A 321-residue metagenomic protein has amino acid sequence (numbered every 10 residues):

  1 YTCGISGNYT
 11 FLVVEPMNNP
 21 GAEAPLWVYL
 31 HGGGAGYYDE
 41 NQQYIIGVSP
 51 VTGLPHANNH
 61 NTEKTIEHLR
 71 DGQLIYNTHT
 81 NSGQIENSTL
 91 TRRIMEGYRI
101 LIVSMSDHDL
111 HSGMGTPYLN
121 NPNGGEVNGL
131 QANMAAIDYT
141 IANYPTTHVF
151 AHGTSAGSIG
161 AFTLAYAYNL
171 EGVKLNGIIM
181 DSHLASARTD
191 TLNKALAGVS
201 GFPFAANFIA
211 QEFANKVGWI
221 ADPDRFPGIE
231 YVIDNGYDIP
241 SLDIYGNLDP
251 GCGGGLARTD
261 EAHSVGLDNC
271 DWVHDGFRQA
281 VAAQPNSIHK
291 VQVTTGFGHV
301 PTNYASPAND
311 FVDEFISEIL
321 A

Functional and structural regions predicted by a protein language model:
Y1-A321: C-terminal His-loop and adjacent cap/lid subdomain of alpha/beta-hydrolase
